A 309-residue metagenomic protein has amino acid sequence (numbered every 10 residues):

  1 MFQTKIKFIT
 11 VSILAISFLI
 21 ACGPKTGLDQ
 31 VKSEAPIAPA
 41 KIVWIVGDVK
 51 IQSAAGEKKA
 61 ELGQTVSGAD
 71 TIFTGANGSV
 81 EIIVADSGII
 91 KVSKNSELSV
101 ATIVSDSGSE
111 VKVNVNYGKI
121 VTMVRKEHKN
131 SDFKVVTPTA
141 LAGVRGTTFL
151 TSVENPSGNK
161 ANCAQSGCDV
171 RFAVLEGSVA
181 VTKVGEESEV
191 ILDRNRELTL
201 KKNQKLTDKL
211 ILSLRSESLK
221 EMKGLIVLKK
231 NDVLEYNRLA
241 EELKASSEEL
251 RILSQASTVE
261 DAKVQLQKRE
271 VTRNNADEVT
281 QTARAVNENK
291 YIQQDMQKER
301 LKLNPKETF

Functional and structural regions predicted by a protein language model:
M1-I37, A60, T151-F309: C-terminal interaction modules
A38-F73, G78: Post-signal-peptide N-terminal segment of Sec-exported extracytoplasmic proteins
I51-A54, I89, K201: Secondary-structure boundary/capping motif
G56-G68, V135-A142, E186-T199: Short acidic-glycine-tyrosine-enriched beta hairpin
S67-I72, S99-T102, E197-K209: Short, surface-exposed linear segments at secondary-structure transitions and domain or protein termini
G68-A142, F172-V181: Short, small-residue-rich packing micro-motifs
N77, S87, K94-L98, P138 (+5 more regions): Tight coil/turn sites that cap or link beta-strands
G143-S152: Internal catalytic-core helix/loop-beta-alpha segment that presents or stabilizes conserved functional determinants
